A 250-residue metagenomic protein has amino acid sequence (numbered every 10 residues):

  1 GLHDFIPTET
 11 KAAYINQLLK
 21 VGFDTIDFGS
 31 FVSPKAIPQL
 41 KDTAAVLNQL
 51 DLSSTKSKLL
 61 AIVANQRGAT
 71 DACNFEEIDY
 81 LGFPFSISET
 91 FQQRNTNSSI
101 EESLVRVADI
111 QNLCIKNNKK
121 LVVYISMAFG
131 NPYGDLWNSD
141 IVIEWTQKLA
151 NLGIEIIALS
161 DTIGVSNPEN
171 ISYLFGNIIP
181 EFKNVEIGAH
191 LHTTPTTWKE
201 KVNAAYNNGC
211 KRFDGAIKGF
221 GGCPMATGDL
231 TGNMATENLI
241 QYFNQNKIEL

Functional and structural regions predicted by a protein language model:
G1-A12, K58-Q66, Q93-I100, M127-D140 (+1 more regions): Active-site mouth loops of central-metabolism enzymes
T8-Q17, V21-S54, V63-D71, E77: Glycine-rich, positively charged N-terminal anion/phosphate-binding segment
L18, A72, L81, V123 (+3 more regions): Conserved, mostly hydrophobic/aromatic
D24-L50, F83-S98, M127-Y133, A158-E169 (+1 more regions): Glycine-rich, proline-tolerant flexible connector loops at the mouths of alpha/beta enzymes
A36-A61, E102-V122, E169-A189, N233-E249: Alpha-helix-loop-beta-strand connector modules within alpha/beta enzyme cores
A64-E76, P195-N208: Catalytic cores of alpha/beta
I78-S88, V122-S126, C210-K218: Non-cysteine beta-strand/loop elements that form the S-adenosyl-L-methionine
I87-L152, S160: Conserved anion-binding
